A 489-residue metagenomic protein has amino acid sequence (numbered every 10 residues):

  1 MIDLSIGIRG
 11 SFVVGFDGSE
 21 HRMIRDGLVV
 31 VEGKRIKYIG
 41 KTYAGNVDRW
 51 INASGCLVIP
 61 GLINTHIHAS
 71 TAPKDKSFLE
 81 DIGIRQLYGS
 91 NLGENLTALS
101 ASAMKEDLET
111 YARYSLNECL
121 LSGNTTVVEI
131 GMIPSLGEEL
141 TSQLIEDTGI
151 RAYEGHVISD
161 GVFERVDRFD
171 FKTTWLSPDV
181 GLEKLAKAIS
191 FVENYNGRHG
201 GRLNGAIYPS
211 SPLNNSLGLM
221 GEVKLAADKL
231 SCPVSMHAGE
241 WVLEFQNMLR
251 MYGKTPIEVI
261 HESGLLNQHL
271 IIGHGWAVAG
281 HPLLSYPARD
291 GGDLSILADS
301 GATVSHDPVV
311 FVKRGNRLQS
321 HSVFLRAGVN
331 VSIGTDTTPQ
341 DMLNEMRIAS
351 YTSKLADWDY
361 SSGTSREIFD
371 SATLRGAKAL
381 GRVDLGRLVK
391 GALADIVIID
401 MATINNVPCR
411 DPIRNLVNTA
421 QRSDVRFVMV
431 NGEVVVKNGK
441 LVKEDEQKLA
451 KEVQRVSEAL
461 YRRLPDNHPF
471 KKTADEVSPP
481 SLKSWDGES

Functional and structural regions predicted by a protein language model:
M1-G45, S54-V58, P479-L482: N-terminal metal-binding scaffold of metallo-dependent hydrolase/deaminase domains
I2-G10, A44-N91, E106, R113 (+1 more regions): Replace "His-x-His-based motif
K76-T110, G161-P178, V242-H269, P282-P287 (+2 more regions): Active-site gating loops and adjacent loop-to-helix segments of metal-dependent hydrolytic enzymes
S77-I130, P134-R151, E183-G200, Q454-V456: Alpha-helical scaffold segments that flank or form the walls of functional sites
T141-L283: Metal-coordinating catalytic core of metallo-dependent amide/deamination hydrolases
E262-H269, Q319-N406, N418-Q421: His/Asp/Glu-enriched, well-ordered alpha-helical/loop segment that forms or immediately abuts the divalent-metal
L393-A450: C-terminal cap of metal-dependent C-N hydrolases
Q447, K451, R455, H468 (+1 more regions): C-terminal regulatory/interaction regions
